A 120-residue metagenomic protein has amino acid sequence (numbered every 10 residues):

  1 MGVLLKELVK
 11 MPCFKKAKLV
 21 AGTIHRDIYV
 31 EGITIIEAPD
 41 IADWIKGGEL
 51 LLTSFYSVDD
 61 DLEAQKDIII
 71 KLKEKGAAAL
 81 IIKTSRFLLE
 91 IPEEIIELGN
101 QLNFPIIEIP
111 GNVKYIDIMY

Functional and structural regions predicted by a protein language model:
M1-Y120: Alpha-helical/coil-rich non-catalytic "connector" segments in signaling and regulatory proteins
